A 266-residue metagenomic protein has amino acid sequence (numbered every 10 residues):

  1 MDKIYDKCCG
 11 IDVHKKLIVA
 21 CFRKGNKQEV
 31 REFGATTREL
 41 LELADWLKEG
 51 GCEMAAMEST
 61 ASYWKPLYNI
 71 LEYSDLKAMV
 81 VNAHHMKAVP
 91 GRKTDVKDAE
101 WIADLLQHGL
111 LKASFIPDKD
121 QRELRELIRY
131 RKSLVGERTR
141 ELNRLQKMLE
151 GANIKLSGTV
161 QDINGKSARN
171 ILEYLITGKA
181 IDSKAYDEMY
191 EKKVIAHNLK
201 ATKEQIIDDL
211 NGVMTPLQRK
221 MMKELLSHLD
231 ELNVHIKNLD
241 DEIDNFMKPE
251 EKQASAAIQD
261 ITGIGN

Functional and structural regions predicted by a protein language model:
M1-N266: A detector of single, family-specific signature residues that are central to catalytic or substrate-handling motifs
